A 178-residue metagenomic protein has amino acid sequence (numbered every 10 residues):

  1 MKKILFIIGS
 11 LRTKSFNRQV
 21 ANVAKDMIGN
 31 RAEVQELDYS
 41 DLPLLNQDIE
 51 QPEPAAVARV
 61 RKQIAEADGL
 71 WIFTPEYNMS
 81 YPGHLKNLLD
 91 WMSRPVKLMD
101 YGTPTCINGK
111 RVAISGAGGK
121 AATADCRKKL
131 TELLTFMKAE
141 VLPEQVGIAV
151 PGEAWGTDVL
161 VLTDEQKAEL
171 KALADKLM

Functional and structural regions predicted by a protein language model:
K2-R31: N-terminal beta1-alpha1 ligand-phosphate binding loop
L5, F136, E140-M178: Glycine-rich phosphate/pyrophosphate-binding loop and the adjoining helix
G29-Q35, A139: A generic structural motif
Q35, A113-S115, L142, V146-I148: Hydrophobic/aromatic beta-strand patches that form the interior of the parallel beta-sheet core in alpha/beta enzyme
Y39-A55, A154-V159: N-terminal beta-loop-helix "entrance" segment that forms/cooperates in small-molecule cofactor or anionic ligand
A56-M137: Helix-loop-strand module that forms the ligand-binding subsite of alpha/beta enzymes
